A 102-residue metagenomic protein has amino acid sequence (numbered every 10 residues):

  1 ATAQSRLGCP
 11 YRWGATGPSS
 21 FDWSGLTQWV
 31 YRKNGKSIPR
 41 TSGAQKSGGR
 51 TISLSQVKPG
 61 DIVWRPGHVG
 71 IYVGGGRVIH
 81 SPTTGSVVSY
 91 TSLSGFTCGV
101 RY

Functional and structural regions predicted by a protein language model:
A1-Y102: Peptidoglycan cell-wall recognition and remodeling modules
